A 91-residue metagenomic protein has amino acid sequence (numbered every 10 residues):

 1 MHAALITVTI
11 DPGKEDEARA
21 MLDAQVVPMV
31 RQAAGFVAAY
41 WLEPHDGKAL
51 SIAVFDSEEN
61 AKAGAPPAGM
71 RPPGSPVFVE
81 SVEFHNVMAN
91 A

Functional and structural regions predicted by a protein language model:
M1-L50, D56-A68, P76-A91: Short S/T/G/P-rich N-terminal loop/turn motif that feeds into the first structured element of a domain
